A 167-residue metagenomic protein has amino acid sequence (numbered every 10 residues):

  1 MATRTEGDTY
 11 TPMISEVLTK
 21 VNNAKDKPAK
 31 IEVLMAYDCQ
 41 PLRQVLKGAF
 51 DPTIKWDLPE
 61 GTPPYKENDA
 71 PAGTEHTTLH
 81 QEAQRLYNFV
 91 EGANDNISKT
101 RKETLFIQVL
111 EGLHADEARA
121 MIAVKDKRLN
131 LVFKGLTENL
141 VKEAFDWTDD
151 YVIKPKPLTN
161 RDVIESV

Functional and structural regions predicted by a protein language model:
M1-V167: N-terminal nucleic-acid-engaging modules of covalent nucleotidyltransferase systems
